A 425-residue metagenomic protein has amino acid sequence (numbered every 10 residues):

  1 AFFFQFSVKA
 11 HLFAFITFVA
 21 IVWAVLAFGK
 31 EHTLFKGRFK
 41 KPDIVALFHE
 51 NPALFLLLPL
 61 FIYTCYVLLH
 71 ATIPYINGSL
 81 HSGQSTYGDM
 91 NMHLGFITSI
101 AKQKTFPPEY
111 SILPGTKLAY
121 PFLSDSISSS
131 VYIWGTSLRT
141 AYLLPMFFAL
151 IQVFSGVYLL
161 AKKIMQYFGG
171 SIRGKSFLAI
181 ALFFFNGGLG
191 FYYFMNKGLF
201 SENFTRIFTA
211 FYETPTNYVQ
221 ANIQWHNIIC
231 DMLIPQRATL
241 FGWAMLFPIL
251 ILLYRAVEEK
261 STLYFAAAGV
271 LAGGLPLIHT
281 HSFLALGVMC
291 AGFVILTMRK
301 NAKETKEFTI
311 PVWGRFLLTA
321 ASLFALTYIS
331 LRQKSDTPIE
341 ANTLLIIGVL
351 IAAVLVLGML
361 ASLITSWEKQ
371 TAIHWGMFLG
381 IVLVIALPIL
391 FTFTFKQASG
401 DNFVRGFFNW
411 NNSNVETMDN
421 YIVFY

Functional and structural regions predicted by a protein language model:
A1-F48, F308, W313-V349: Membrane-embedded, hydrophobic transmembrane alpha-helices
S7-I76, G169-R173, F177, L360-T365: Start-transfer (signal-anchor) and selected internal transmembrane alpha helices of multi-pass inner/ER membrane
L60-M245, T280-L284: Active-site lumenal/periplasmic loops and adjacent helix-entry segments of GT-C-fold, multi-pass membrane
D89, M195-S201, T280-A285, C290-Y425: Transmembrane catalytic cores of multi-pass membrane glycosyltransferases and polysaccharide-assembly enzymes
F154, Y158, K162, F247-R255 (+3 more regions): Hydrophobic transmembrane alpha-helices
C230-L233, L252, Y264-H279: Membrane-interface alpha helices of multi-pass inner-membrane proteins
F241-G242, L246-L263, K303-E304: Membrane-interface transmembrane helices that cradle and orient dolichyl/undecaprenyl
R255-G273, W313-A321: Short hydrophobic alpha-helices at membrane interfaces in multi-pass membrane enzymes
